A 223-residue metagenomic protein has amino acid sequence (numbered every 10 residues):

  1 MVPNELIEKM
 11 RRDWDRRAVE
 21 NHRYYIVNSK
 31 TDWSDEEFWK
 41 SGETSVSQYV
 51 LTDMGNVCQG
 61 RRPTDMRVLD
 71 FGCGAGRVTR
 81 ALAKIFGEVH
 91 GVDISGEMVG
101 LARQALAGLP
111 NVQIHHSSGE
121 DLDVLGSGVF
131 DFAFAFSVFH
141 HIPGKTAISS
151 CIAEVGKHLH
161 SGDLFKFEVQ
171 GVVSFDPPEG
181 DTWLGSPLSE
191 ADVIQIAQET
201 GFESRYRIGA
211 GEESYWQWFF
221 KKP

Functional and structural regions predicted by a protein language model:
M1-D123, K145-T146, L164-P223: Class I (Rossmann-like) S-adenosyl-L-methionine-dependent methyltransferase catalytic domain, capturing the SAM-binding
L82, E154-V155: Class I S-adenosylmethionine-dependent transferase superfamily signal
F134: A conserved beta-strand element that flanks and buttresses the S-adenosyl-L-methionine
S137-V138: Short catalytic micro-motifs in class I SAM-dependent methyltransferases
I142-E154: A short, conserved alpha-helix within the catalytic core of class I
